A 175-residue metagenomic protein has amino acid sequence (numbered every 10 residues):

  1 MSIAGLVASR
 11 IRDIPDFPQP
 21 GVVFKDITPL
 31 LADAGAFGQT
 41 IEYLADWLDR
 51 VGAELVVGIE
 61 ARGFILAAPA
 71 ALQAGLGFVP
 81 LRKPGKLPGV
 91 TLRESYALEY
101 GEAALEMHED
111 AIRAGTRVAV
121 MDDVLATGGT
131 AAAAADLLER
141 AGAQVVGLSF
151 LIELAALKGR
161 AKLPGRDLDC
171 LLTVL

Functional and structural regions predicted by a protein language model:
M1-A53, A103: Active-site-facing substrate-recognition patch
I3, S9, A132-L175: PRPP-dependent phosphoribosyltransferase catalytic core
R50, A97, E109-R113, A141 (+2 more regions): Solvent-exposed alpha-helices and their adjacent loops that cap or buttress functional pockets in soluble metabolic
G52-E60: Short glycine-rich phosphate-binding loop at a beta-alpha junction
E54, T116, V146: Conserved acidic residues
I65-A74, A135: Short Gly/Thr/Asp-enriched flexible loops that form oxyanion-binding sites at enzyme active sites
L76-V118: Short, glycine/charge-rich flexible loops or terminal/linker lids adjacent to PRPP-binding catalytic cores
D123, G128: Conserved G/P- and acidic residue-centered "switch" motifs that form tight phosphate/ATP-binding loops in soluble
